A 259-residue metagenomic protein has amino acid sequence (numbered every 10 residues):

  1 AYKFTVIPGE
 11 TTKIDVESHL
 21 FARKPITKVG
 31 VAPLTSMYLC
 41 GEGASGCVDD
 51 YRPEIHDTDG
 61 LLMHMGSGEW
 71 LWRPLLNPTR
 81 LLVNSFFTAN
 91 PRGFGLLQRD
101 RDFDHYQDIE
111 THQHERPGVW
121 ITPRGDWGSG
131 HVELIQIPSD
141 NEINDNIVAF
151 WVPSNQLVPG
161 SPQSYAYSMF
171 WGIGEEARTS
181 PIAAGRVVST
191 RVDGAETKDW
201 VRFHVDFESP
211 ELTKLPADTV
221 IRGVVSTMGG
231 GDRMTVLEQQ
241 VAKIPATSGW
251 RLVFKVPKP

Functional and structural regions predicted by a protein language model:
A1, V16, M63, L96 (+2 more regions): Generic recognition of long tandem-repeat/solenoid scaffolds
Y2-M37: Acidic, contiguous internal or C-terminal segments within carbohydrate-active enzymes that form a structured patch used
P8, Q98-D100, V256-K258: Non-cytosolic beta-sheet module surface loops
G9-K13, F87-A89, P162, K198: Short, surface-exposed loop/turn motifs at beta-strand boundaries within globular domains
E10-V16, Y38-E42, N146, K243-R251: Short, surface-exposed linear segments at secondary-structure transitions and domain or protein termini
L20-F21, V48-I55, R251-K258: Short, surface-exposed secondary-structure junctions/capping segments
T27, V31-P162, F170-S180: A contiguous, surface-exposed recognition patch within enzymatic or periplasmic domains that forms
T111-P259: Terminal accessory/anchoring regions of large secretory-pathway or extracellular enzymes
